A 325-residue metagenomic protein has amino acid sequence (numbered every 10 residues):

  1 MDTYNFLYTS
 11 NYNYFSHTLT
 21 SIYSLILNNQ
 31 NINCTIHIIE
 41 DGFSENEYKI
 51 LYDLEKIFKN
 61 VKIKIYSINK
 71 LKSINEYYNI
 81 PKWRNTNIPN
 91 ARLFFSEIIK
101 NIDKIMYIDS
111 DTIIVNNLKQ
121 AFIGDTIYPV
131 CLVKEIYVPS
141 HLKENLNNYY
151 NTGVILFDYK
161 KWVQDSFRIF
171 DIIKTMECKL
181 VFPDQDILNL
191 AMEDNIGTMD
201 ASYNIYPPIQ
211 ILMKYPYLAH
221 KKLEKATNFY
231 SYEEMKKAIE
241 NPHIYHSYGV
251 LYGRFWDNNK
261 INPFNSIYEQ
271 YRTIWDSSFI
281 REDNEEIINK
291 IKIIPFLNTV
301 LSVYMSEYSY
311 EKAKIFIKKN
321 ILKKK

Functional and structural regions predicted by a protein language model:
D2-Y4, S10, K161, R168-K325: A glycosyltransferase accessory/donor-loop signature
S10-S16: Active-site beta-to-alpha loop of glycosyltransferases that engages the nucleotide-sugar donor
S24-I32: Short, acidic, metal-binding catalytic loop of nucleotide-sugar glycosyltransferases
T35-G42, L132: Short internal beta-strands
F43-K49: Short, charged/polar "capping" segments at the starts of alpha-helices and the immediately preceding loops
L54-E97: Active-site-proximal specificity loops/subdomain of glycosyltransferases
N69-L71, I88-I136, Y149, I155-K160: GT-A fold catalytic core of metal-dependent nucleotide-sugar glycosyltransferases, centered on the diacidic
W83, S140-L146, I169-K179: Active-site rim elements
